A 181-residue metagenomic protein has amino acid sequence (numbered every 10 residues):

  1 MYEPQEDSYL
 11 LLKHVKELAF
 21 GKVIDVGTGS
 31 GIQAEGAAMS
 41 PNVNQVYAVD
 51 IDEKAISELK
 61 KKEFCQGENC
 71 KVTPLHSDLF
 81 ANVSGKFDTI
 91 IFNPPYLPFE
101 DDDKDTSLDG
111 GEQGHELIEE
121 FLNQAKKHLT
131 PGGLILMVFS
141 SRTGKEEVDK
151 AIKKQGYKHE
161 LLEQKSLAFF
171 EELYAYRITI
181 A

Functional and structural regions predicted by a protein language model:
P4-F92, P98-F99: Conserved SAM/SAH cofactor-binding pocket of Class I
Q5-E6, K13, L117-R177: Conserved Class I SAM-dependent methyltransferase catalytic core
V49, G111, M137-V138: Active-site-adjacent beta-strand anchor residues
K60-K61, D102-D105, V148-K150: Short amphipathic alpha-helical segments
P74, D103, L134: Residue-level signal for pocket-adjacent positions within structured domains
P94-E120: Mobile active-site "lid"/loop adjacent to the S-adenosyl-L-methionine
T179-A181: Short loop segments at secondary-structure junctions
